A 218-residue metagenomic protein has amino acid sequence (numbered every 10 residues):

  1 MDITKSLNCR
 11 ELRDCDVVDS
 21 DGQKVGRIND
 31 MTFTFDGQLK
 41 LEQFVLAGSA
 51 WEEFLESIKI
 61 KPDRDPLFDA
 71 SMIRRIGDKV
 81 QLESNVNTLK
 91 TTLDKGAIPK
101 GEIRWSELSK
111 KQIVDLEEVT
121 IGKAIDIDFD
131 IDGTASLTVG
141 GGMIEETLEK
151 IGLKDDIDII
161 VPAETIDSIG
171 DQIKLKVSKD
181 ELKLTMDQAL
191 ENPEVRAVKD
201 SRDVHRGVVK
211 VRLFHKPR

Functional and structural regions predicted by a protein language model:
M1-R218: Peripheral interaction segments used for macromolecular assembly
